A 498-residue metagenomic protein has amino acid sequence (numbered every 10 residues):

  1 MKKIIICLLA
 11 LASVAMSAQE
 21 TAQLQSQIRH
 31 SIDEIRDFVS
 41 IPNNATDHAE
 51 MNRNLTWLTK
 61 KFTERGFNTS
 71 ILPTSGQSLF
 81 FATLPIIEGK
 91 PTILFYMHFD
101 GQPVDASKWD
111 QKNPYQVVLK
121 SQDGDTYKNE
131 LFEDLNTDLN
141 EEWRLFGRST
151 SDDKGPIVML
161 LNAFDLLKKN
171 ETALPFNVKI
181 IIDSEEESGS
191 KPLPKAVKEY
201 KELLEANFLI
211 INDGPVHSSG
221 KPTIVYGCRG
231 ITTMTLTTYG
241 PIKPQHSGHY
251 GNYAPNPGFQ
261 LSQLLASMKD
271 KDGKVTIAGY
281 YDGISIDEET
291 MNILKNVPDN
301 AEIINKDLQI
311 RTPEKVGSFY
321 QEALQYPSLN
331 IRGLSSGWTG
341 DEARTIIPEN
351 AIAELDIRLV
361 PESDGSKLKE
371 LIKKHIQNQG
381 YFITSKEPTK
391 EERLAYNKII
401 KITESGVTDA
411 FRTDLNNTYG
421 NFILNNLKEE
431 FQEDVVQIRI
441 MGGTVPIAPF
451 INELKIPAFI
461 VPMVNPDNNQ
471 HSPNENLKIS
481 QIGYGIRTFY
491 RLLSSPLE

Functional and structural regions predicted by a protein language model:
M1-A22: Bacterial Sec-dependent N-terminal signal peptides
Q19-F146, I157, L167-F176, L355: Acidic/His- and Gly-rich active-site-bordering loop/insert found across diverse amide/peptide-bond hydrolases
K90, K112, P175, E205 (+4 more regions): Short, solvent-exposed loop/turn segments at the edges of secondary structure
D138-G227: Acidic/histidine-rich catalytic neighborhood of metal-dependent amide-processing enzymes
S218-S219, T276-N350, S363-K374, Q379 (+1 more regions): An extended, acidic, His-containing surface patch that forms the Zn2+-binding/catalytic region of metallohydrolases
T223-Y239, V461: Flexible glycine/proline-rich, aromatic-decorated loop/lid segments
P241-I303: Polar, glycine-rich mid-to-C-terminal structural blocks that act as macromolecule-binding/assembly scaffolds
I242, Y250, D356-G365, T408-D409: A generic structural motif
